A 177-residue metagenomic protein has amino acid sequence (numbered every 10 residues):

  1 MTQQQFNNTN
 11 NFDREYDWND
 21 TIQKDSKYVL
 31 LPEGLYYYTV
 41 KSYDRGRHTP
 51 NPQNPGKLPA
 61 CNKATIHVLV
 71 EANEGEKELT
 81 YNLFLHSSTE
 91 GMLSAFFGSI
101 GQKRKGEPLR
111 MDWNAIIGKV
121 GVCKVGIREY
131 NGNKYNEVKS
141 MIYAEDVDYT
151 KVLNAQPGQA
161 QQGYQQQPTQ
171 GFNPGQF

Functional and structural regions predicted by a protein language model:
M1-F177: Short beta-rich binding modules
